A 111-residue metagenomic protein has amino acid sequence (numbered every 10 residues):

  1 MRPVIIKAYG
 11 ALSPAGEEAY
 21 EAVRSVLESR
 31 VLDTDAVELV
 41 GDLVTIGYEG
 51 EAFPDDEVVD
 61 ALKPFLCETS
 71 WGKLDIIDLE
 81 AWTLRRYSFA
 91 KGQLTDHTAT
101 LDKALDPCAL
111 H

Functional and structural regions predicted by a protein language model:
M1-S29: Short, extreme N-terminal segment that most often corresponds to the first beta-strand
S25-H111: Charged interaction segments
